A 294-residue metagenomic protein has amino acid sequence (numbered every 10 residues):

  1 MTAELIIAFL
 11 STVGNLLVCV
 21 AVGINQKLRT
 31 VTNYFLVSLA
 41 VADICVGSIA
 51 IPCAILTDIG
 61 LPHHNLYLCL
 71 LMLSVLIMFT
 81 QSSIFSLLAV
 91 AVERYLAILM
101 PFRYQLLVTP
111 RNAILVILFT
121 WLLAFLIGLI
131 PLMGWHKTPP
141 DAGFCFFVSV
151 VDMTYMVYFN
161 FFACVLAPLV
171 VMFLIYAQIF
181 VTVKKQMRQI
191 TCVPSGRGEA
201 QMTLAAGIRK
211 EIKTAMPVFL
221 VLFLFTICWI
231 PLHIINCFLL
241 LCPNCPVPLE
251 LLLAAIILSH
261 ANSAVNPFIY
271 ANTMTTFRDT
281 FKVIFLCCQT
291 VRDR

Functional and structural regions predicted by a protein language model:
M1-L5, V31-V92, A97-P110, T154: Extracellular TM2-ECL1-early TM3 structural module of rhodopsin-like
M1-V13, L17: Extracellular N-terminal segment of 7TM GPCRs
E4-I7, C45-L61, T80-L87, A124-D141 (+3 more regions): Helix-to-loop junction signature of class
A8-L10, S38-A50, V116-G128, C164-V165 (+3 more regions): Alpha-helical transmembrane segments of multi-pass membrane proteins
N25-R29, P62-H63, Q105-T109, V148-T154 (+2 more regions): Helix-boundary and loop/linker segments of multi-pass membrane transporters
P62-I77, M100, Q105-L106, P110-I114 (+1 more regions): Loop architecture of class A 7-transmembrane GPCRs
V171-M172, I227-C237, L252-R294: Seventh transmembrane helix
V181-L232: Intracellular effector-coupling site of seven-transmembrane GPCRs, centered on the ICL3-to-TM6 transition
